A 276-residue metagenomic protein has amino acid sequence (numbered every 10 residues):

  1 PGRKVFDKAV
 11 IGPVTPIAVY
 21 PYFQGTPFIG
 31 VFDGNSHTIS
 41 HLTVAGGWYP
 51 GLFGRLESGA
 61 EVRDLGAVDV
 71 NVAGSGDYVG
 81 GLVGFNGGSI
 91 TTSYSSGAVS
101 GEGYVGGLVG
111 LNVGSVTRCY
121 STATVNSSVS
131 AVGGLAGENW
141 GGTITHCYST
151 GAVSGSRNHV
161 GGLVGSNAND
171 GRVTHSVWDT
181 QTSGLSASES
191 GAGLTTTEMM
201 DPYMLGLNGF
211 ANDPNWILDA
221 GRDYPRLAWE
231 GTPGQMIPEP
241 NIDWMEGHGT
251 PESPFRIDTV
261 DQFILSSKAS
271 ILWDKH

Functional and structural regions predicted by a protein language model:
P1-H276: Surface-exposed repetitive/solenoidal architectures
